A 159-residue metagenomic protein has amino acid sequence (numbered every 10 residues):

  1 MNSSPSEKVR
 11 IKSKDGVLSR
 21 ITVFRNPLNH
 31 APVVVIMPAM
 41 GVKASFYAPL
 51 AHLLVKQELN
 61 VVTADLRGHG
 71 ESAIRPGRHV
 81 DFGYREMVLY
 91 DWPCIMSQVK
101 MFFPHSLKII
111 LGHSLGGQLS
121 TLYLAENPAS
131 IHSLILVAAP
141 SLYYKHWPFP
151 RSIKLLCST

Functional and structural regions predicted by a protein language model:
M1-N26: N-terminal cap/lid segment of alpha/beta-hydrolase-fold proteins
V34-I36, V61: Hydrophobic beta-strand anchors of alpha/beta hydrolase catalytic cores
A39-V42: Active-site glycine-rich loops that stabilize anionic/oxyanionic intermediates across multiple enzyme folds
A44-F46, A51-G77: Conserved alpha/beta-hydrolase
D81-M101: Alpha/beta-hydrolase active-site loop
F102-S114: Alpha/beta-hydrolase fold nucleophile elbow
L111, L115-T159: Alpha/beta-hydrolase-fold enzymes
